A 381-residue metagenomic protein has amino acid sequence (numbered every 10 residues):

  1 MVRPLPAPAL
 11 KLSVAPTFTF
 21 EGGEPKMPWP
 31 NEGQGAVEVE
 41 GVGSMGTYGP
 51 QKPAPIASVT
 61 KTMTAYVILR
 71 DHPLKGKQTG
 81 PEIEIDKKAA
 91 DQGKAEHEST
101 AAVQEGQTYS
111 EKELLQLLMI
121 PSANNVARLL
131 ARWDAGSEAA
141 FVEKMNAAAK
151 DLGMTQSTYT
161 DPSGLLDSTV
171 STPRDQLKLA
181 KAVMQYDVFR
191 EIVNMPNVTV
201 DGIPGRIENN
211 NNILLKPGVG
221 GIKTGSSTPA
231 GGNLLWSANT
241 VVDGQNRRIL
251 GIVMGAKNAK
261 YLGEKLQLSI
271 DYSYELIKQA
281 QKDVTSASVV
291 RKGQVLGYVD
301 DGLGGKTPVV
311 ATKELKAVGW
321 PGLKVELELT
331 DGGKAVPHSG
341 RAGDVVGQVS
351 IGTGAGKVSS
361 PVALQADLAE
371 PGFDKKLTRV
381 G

Functional and structural regions predicted by a protein language model:
V2-L5, Q279-G381: Conserved SxxK-family serine transpeptidase/carboxypeptidase catalytic domain of penicillin-binding proteins
A7-R174, K181-R190: Active-site-adjacent loops and short helices of periplasmic peptidoglycan-processing enzymes
T17-F18, L214-K223, E328-G333: Short Pro/Gly-enriched beta-strand edge/turn motifs at strand-loop
P25-M27, G106, T224-P229, S339-G340: Short Gly/Pro-enriched turn/cap motifs at secondary-structure boundaries
A36-V39, T160, L165-M195, L235-N239 (+4 more regions): Penicillin-binding protein/beta-lactamase superfamily catalytic region
A65-L69, L177-A180, L235, Y274-K278: Predominant activation on well-ordered alpha-helical scaffold segments within soluble catalytic domains
K87-S99, D201-I207, V299-G305: Short, mixed-charge aromatic SLiMs
N194-V284, L296: A penicillin-recognizing enzyme superfamily signal
